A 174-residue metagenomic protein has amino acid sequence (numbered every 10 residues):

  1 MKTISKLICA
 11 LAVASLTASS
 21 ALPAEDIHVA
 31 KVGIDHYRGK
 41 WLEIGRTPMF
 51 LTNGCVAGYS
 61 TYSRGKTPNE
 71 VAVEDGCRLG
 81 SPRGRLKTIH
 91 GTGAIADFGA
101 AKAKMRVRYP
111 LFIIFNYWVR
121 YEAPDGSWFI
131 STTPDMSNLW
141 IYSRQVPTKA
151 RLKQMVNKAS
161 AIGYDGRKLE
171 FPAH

Functional and structural regions predicted by a protein language model:
M1-I8: Bacterial N-terminal signal peptides that target proteins for export
I8-T17: Bacterial N-terminal signal peptides
S19-H174: A beta-rich soluble binding module of mature secreted/lumenal proteins
